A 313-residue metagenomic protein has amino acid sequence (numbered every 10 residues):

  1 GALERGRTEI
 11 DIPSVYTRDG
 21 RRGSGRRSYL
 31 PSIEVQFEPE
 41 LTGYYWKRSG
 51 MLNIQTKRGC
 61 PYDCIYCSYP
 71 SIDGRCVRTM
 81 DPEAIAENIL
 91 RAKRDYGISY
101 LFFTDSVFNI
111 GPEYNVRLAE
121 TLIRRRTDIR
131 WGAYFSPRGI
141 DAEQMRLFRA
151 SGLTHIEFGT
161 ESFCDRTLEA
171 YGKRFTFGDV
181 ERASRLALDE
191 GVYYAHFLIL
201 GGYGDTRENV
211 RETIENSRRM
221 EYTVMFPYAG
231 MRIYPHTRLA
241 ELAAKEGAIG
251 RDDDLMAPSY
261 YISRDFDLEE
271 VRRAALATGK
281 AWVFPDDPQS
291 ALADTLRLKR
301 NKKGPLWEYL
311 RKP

Functional and structural regions predicted by a protein language model:
G1-R26, Y228, R232, H236: Glycine-rich beta-alpha loop elements in corrinoid/cobalamin-binding modules across cobalamin-dependent enzymes
E4-R7, R174-F175, T213-E215, A243-G247: Short, hinge-like loop/turn segments at secondary-structure boundaries
E9-I10, S99, R130, A195 (+1 more regions): Acidic/polar loop patches that form or flank catalytic/metal-binding clefts of enzymes that bind anionic ligands
D19-G20, T237-P313: Radical SAM enzyme core and accessory elements
R26-E38: Conserved ATP/PPi-binding loop(s) of AMP-dependent carboxylate-activating enzymes
V35-A195, L200, E215: Radical SAM [4Fe-4S] cluster-binding motif and immediate context
Y62, E113, R166, A170-Y171 (+2 more regions): Flexible glycine/acidic-rich beta-alpha junction loops that bind and position SAM and/or redox cofactors in anaerobic
V116-L122, T206-T223: Short, electropositive alpha-helical surface patch
